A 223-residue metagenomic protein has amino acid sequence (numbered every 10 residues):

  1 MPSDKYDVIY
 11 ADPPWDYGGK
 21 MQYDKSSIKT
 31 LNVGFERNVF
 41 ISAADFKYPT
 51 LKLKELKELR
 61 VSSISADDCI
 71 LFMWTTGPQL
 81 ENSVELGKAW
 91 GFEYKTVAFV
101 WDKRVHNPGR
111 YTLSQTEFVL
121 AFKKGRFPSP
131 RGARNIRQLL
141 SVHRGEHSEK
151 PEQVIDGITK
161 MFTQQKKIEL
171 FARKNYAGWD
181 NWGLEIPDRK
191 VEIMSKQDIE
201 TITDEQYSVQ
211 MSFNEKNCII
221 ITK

Functional and structural regions predicted by a protein language model:
M1-K223: Class I S-adenosyl-L-methionine-dependent methyltransferase catalytic core
